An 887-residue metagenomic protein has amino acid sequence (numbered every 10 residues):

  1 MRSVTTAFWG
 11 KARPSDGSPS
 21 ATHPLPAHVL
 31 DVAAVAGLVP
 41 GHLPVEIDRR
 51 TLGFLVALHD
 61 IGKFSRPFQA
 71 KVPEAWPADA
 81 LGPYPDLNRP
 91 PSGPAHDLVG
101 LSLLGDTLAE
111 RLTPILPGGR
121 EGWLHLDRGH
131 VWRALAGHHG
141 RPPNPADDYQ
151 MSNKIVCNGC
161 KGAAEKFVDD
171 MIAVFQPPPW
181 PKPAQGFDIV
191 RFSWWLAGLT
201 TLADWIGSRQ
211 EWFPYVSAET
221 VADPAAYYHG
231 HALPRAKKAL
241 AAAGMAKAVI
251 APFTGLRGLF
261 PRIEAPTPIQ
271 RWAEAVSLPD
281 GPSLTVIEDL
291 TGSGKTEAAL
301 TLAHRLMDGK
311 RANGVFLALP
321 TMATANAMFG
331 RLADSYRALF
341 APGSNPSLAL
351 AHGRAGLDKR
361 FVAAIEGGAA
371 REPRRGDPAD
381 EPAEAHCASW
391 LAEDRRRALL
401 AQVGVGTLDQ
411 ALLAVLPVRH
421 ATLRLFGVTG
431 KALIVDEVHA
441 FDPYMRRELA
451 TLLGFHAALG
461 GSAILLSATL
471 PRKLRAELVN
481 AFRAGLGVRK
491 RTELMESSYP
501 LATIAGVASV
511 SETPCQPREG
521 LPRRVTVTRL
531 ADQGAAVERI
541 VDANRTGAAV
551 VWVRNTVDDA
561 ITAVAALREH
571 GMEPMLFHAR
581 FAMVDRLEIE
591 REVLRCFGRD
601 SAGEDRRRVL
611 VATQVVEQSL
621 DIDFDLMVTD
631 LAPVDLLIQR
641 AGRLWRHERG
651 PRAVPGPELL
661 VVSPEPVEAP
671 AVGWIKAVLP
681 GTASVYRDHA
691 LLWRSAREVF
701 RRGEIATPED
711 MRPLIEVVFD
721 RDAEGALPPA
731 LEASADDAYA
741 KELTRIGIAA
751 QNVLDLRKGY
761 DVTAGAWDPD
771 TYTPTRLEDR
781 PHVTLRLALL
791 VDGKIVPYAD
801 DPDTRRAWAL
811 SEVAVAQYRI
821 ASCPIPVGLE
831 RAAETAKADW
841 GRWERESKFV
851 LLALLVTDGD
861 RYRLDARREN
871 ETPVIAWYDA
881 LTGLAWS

Functional and structural regions predicted by a protein language model:
M1-P19, P24-A251: Accessory nucleic-acid engagement/destabilization modules that flank
P252-E288: Conserved pre-motif I regulatory segment
G281-A303, E437, F441-D442, S467: Walker A/P-loop
G314-Y336, L350-G356, L470-L474, V557: Conserved Walker A/P-loop ATP-binding site and its immediately adjacent core in helicase/helicase-like ATPase domains
L332-Q402, L408-L412: A substrate-engagement module of RecA-like helicase motors
F426-A432, H439-T513: Post-DEXD/H (motif II) to motif III coupling segment of the RecA-like Helicase ATP-binding lobe
R475, G534-S601, F624, V628-S887: C-terminal helicase lobe and adjacent C-terminal extensions/tails of nucleic-acid helicase motors
L486-A560: Conserved interdomain linker/interface between the two RecA-like ATPase lobes of SF2 helicase motors
